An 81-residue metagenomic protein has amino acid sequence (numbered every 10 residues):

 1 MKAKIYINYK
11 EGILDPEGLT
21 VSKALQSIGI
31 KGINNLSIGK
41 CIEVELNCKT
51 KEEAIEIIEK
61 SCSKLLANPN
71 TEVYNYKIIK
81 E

Functional and structural regions predicted by a protein language model:
M1-E11, K40-E43: Short glycine-/aliphatic-rich beta-strand segments at the starts of folded cytosolic domains
Y6, L36, E45, K77-I79: Solvent-exposed beta-strand sheet faces enriched in polar/charged residues
Y9-E11, C48, K80: Non-catalytic surface loops within mature trypsin-like serine protease
G12-I30: Short amphipathic alpha-helix segments
G12-P16, K49-E56: Short, conserved charged micro-motifs
L14, L25, L46, L65-L66: Generic leucine side-chain signal with a strong bias for well-ordered alpha-helical environments
K31-S37: N-terminal glycine-rich anion-binding loops that anchor highly charged ligand groups
I55-E81: C-terminal structural segments of small proteins and small subunits
